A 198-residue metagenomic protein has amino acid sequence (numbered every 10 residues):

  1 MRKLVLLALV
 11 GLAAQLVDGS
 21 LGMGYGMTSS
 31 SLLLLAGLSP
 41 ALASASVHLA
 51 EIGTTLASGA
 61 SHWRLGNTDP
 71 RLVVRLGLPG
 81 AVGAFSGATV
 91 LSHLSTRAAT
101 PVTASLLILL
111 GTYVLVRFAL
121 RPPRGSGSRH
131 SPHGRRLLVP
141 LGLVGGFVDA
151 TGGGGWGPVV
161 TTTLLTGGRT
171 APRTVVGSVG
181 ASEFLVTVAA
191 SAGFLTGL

Functional and structural regions predicted by a protein language model:
M1-S39, R124-E183: Selected transmembrane alpha-helices and immediately adjacent juxtamembrane segments of polytopic inner-membrane
L9, A13, S46-L56, V74-V82 (+5 more regions): Hydrophobic residues within alpha-helical transmembrane segments of multi-pass solute transporters/permease subunits
M27, V102-S105: Alpha-helical transmembrane segments
A45-A98, V102, V188-L198: Selective hydrophobic functional segments
A57-N67, A88, S105-H130: Transmembrane helix exit motif
L91-S95, Y113-V116, L165: Membrane-water interface at transmembrane helix exits
